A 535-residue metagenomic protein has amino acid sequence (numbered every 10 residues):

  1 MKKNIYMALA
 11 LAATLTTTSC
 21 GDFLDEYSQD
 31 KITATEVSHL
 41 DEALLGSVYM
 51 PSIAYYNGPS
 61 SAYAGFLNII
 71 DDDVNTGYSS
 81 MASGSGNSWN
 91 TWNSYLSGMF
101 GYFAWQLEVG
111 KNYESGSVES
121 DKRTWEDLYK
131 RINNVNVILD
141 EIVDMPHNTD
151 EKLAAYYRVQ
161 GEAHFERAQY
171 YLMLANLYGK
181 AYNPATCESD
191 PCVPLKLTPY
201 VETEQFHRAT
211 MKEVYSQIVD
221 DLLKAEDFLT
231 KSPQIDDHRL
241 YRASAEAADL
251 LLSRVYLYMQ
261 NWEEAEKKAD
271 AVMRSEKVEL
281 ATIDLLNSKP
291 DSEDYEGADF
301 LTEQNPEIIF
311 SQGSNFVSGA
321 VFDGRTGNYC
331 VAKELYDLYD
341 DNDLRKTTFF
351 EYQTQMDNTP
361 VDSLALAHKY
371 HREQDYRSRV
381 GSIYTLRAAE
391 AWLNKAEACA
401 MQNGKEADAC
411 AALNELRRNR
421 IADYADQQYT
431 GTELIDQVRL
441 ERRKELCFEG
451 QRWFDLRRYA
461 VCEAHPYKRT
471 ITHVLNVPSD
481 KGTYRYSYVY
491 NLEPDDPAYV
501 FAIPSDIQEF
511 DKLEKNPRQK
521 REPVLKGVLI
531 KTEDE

Functional and structural regions predicted by a protein language model:
M1-T18: Sec-dependent bacterial lipoprotein signal peptides
C20-S80, A269, L335, Y339 (+3 more regions): Membrane-proximal, proline-rich intrinsically disordered regions
D41-F66, I70, A209, E213 (+6 more regions): Extended ligand-binding clefts on enzyme/binding-domain cores
S94-Y178, A209, D227-T230, S378-L386 (+2 more regions): Conserved, well-structured interaction surfaces
I132-V135, Y215, L222, A269 (+3 more regions): Inward-facing hydrophobic residues that define packing positions of alpha-helical scaffold repeats
A154, L177-S216: Short coil/linker segments at helix-helix boundaries
Y215, W262, K405-E406: TPR-repeat structural position
